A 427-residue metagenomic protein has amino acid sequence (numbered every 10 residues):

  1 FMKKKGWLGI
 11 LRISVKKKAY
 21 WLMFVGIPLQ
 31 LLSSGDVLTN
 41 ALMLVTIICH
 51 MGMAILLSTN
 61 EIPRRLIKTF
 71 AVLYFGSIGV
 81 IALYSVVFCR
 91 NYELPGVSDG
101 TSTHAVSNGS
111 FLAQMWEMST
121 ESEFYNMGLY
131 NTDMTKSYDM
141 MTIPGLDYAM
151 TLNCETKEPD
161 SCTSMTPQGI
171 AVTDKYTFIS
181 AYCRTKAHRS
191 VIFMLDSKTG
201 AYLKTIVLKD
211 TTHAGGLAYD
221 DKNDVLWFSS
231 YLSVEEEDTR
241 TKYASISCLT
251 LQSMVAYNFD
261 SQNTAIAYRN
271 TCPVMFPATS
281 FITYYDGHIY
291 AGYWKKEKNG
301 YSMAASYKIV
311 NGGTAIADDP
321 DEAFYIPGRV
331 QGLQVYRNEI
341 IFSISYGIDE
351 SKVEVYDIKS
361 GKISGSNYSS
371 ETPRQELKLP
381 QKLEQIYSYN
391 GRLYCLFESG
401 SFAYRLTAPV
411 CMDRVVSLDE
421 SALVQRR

Functional and structural regions predicted by a protein language model:
G26, F75-C154, R414-R427: Sequence/structural signature of beta-propeller modules and their immediately flanking N-terminal secretory/stalk
L146-S161, A201-V207, A265-P273, I316-F324 (+1 more regions): A short beta-strand motif characteristic of beta-propeller blades
T151-H188: Beta-strand-rich domains and repeat architectures in extracellular enzymes and scaffolds, especially beta-propellers
C162-G169, T211-A218, P273-Y284, I326-Q334 (+1 more regions): Repeated scaffold domains used in trafficking and secretory/extracellular systems, primarily beta-propellers
D174-K175, K222-D224, D286-H288, R337-E339 (+1 more regions): Short coil/turn segments that connect the beta-strands within blades of beta-propeller domains
A187-I192, V234-L251, K298-K308, I348-I358 (+1 more regions): Structural motif
D196-G200, L251-M254, I309-G313, I358-G361: Short loop/turn segments that connect beta-strands within beta-propeller blades
A323-I363: Loop/turn-rich, solvent-exposed surfaces of beta-rich toroidal or solenoidal domains
